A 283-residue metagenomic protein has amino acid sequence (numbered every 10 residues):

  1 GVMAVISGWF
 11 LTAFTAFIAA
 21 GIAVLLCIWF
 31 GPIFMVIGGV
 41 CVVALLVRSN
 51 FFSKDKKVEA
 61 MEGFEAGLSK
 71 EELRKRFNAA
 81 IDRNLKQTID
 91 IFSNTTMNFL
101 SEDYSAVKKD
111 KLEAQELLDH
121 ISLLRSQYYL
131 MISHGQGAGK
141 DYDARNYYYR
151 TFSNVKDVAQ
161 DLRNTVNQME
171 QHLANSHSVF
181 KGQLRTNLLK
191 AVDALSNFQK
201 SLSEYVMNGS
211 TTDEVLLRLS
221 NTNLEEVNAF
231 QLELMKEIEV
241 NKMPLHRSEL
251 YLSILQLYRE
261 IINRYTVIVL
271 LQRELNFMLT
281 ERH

Functional and structural regions predicted by a protein language model:
G1-V5: Alpha-helical transmembrane segments
W9-I18, L257-R264: Hydrophobic transmembrane alpha-helical segments of multi-pass transport and channel proteins
A13-I33: Transmembrane helix-loop junctions at the membrane interface of multipass transporters and ion channels
V36-R48: Hydrophobic core of alpha-helical transmembrane segments in multi-pass integral membrane proteins
S49-H283: Cytosolic, long alpha-helical scaffolding segments
